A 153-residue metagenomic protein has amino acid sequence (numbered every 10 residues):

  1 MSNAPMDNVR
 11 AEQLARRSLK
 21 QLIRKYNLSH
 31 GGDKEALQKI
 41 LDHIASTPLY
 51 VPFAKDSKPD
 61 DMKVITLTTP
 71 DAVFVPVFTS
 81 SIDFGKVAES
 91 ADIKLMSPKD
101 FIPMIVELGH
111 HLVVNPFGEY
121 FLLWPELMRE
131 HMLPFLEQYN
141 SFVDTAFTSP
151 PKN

Functional and structural regions predicted by a protein language model:
M1-N153: An interfacial alpha-helical scaffold signature
